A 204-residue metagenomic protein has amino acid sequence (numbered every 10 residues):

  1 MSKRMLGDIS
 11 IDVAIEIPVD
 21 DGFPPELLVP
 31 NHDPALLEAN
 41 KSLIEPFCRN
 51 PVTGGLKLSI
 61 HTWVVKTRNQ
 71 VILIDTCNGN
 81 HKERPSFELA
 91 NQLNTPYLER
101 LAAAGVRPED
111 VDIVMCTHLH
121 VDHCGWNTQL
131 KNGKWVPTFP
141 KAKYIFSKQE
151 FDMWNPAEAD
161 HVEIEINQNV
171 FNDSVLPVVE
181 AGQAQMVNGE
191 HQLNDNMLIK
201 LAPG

Functional and structural regions predicted by a protein language model:
M1-A102, D110-I113: Metallo-beta-lactamase
I74, T117, F146-S147: Active-site flanking residues adjacent to catalytic metal/cofactor-binding acidic residues
C77-G79, H120, E150: Catalytic metal-binding/acid-base residues of hydrolase active sites
R84-S86, W126-T128, N155-A159: A short secondary-structure junction signal
Q92-V106, D110, T138-L201: Metallo-beta-lactamase
V111-D122: Metallo-beta-lactamase
C124-K134: Metal-dependent catalytic neighborhoods of phosphoester/phosphodiester hydrolases
C124-W126, K200-G204: Active-site glycine- and acidic-residue-rich loops that bind and position anionic ligands or nucleotide-like cofactors
